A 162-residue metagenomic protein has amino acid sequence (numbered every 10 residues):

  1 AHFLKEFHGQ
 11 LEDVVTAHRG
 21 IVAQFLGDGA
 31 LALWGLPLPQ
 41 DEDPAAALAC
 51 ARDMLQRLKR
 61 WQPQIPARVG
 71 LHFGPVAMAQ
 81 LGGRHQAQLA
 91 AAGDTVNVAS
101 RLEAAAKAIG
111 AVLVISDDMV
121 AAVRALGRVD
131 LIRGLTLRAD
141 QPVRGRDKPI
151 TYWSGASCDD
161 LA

Functional and structural regions predicted by a protein language model:
A1-A49, L89: Catalytic NTP-binding/metal-coordinating core of nucleotidyl cyclase/transferase enzymes
H18-R19, A23-L26, Q56-G70, Q141-V143 (+1 more regions): Catalytic core regions of nucleotide second-messenger enzymes
L33-W34, M78-Q80: Amphipathic coiled-coil signal-relay and dimerization helices
Q64-A79, D118: A short glycine-enriched loop-to-beta-strand structural element that forms part of the catalytic core of nucleotide
N97: Key residue(s) within conserved catalytic/signature motifs
A105-A162: Cytosolic regulatory/linker segments at or just downstream of nucleotide-handling modules in signal-transduction
